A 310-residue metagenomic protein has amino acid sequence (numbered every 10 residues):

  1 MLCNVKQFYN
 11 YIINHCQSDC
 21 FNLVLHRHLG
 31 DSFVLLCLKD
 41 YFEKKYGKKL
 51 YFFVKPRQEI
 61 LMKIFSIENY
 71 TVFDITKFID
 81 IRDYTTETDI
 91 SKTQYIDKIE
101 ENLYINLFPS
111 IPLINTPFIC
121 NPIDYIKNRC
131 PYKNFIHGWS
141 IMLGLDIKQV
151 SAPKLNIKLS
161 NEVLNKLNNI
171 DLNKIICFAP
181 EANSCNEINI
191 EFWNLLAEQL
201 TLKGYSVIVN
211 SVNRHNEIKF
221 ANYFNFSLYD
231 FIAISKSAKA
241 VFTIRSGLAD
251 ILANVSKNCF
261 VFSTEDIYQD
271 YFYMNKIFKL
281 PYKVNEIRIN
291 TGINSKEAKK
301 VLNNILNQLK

Functional and structural regions predicted by a protein language model:
M1-K310: Catalytic machinery of carbohydrate-active enzymes, primarily nucleotide-sugar-dependent glycosyltransferases
